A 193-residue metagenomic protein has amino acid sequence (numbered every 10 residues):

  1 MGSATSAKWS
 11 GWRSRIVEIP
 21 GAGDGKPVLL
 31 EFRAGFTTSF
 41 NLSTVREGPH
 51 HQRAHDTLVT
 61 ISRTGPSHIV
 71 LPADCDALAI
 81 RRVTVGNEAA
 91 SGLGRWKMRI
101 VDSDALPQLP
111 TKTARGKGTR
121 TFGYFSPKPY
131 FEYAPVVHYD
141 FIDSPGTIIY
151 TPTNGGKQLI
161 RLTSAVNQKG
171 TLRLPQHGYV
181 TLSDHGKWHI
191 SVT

Functional and structural regions predicted by a protein language model:
M1-T193: Acidic, Ser/Thr/Pro
